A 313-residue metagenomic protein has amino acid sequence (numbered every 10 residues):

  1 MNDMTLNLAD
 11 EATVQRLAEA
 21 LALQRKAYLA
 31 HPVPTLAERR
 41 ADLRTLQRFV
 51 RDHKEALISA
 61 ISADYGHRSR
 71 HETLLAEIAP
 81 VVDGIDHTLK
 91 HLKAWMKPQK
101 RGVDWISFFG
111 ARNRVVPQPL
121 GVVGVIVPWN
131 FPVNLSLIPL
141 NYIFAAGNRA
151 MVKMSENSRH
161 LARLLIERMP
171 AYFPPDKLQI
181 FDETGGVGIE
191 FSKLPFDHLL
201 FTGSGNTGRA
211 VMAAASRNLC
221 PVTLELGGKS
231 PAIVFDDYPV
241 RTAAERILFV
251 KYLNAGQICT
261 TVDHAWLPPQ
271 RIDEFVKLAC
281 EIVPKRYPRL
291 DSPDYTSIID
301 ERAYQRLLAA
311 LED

Functional and structural regions predicted by a protein language model:
M1-N113: N-terminal Rossmann-like NAD(P)+-binding subdomain of aldehyde/semialdehyde dehydrogenases
Q15-A22, K26, A37, A41-R44 (+13 more regions): Replace "anionic and nucleotidyl ligands
D42, L74-V81, E183, V187 (+4 more regions): Short, conserved alpha-helical segments within structured domains
P80, V115-Q118, C259: A generic fold-level signal
I106-T242, D273, C280, P284: Rossmann-like NAD(P) dinucleotide-binding subdomain of oxidoreductase/dehydrogenase enzymes
N206-D313: ALDH superfamily catalytic-core signature
